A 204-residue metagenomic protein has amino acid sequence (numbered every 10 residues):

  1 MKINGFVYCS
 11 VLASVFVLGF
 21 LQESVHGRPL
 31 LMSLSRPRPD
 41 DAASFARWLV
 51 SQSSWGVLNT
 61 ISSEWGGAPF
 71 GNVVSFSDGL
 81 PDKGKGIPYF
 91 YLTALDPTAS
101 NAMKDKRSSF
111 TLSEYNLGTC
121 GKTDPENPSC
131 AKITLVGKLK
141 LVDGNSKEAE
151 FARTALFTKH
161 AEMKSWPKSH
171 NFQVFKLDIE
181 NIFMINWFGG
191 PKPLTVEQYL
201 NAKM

Functional and structural regions predicted by a protein language model:
K2-A43, W48-L49, E148-M204: C-terminal edge-of-domain segments
G19-E23, R28-M103: An N-terminal domain-cap segment
V57, G71-S75, K132-V136, V174-K176 (+1 more regions): Conserved hydrophobic/aromatic beta-strand scaffold that supports enzyme active sites
E64-A68, A94-K159, F172: Short, structured beta-strand-loop surface elements
L80-D82, D96, K140-D143, N181-F183: A generic structural motif
K83-G86, I133, K168: Short glycine-enriched loop/turn motifs at secondary-structure junctions
